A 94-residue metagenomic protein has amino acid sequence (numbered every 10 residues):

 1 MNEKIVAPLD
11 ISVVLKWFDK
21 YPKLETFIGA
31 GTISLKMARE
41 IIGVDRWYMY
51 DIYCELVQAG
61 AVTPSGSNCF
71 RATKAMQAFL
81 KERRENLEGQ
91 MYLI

Functional and structural regions predicted by a protein language model:
M1-L24: Short alpha-helical segments that sit at the start of domains
K4, L35, L56, C69-A72: Short, intrinsically disordered, low-complexity terminal segments
A7-V14, S67-E88: Short, cationic-aromatic polyanion-contact patches
K20-L24, V44, A59, E82 (+1 more regions): Surface-exposed polar/charged interaction patches
E25-I41: Short acidic, hydrophobic short linear motifs in intrinsically disordered regions
G43-E55: Short amphipathic alpha-helical interaction segments
V57-S67: A short, conserved structural fragment
G89-I94: Short acidic DE-rich linear segments
